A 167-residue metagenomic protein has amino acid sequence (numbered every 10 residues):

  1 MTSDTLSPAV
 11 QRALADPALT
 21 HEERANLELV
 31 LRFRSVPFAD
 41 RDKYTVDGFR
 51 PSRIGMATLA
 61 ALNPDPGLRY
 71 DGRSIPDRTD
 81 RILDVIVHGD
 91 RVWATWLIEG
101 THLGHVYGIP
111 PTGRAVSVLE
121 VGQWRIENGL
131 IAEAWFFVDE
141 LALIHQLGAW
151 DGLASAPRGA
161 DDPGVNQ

Functional and structural regions predicted by a protein language model:
M1-Q167: C-terminal and inter-domain tail/linker signature
